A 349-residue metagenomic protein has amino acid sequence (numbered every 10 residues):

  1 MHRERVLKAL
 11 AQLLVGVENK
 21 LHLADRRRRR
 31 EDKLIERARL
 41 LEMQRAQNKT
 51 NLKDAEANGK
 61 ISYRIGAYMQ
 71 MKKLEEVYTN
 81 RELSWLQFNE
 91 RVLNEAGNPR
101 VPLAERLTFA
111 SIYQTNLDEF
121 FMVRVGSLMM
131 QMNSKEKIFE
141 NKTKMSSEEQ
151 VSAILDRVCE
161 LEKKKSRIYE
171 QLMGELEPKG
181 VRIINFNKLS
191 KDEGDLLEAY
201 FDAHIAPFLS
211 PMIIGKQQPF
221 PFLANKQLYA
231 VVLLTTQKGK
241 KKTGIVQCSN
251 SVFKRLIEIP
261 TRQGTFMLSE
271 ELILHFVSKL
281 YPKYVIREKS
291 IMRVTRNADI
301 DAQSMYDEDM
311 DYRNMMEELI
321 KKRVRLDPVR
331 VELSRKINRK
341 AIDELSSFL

Functional and structural regions predicted by a protein language model:
M1-V6, V15-H22, I35, M43: Hydrophobic alpha-helical signal/anchor motif
R3-R5, R26-R30, R37-R39, R45 (+1 more regions): Basic polycationic patches enriched in arginine
A9-A11, G16, A24, A38 (+3 more regions): Short linear motifs in low-complexity or flexible loops
L10, K20, E31-L34, E42-R45 (+2 more regions): Intrinsically disordered, low-complexity regions enriched for glutamine and histidine
I65-L349: N-terminal non-catalytic structural scaffold regions of very large proteins
